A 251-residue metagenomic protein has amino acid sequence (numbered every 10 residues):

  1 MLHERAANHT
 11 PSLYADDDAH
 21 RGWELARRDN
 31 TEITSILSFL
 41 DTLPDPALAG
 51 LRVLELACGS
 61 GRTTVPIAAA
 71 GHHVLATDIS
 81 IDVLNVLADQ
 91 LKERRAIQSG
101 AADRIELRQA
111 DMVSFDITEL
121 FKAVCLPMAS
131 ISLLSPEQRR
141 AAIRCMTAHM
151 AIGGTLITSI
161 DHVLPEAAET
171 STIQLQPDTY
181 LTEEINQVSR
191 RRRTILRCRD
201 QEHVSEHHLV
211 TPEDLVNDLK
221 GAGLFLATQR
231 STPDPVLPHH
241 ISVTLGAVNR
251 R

Functional and structural regions predicted by a protein language model:
M1-A49: Conserved class I S-adenosyl-L-methionine
A57-G59: Class I SAM-dependent methyltransferase "Motif I" SAM/SAH-binding loop
R62, P66-V113: Class I SAM-dependent methyltransferase SAM/SAH-binding core
V113-V124: A short acidic, Gly/Pro-enriched loop at the edge of an enzyme's catalytic core that lines a small-molecule cofactor
K122-Q138: A short SAM/SAH-binding and catalytic strip from SAM-dependent methyltransferases
R140-I152: A short glycine-rich, Lys/Arg-flanked "PGG" loop and its adjoining helix->strand segment in the class I
I157-D218: SAM-dependent methyltransferase
E206-H208, F225-D234: Conserved S-adenosyl-L-methionine
